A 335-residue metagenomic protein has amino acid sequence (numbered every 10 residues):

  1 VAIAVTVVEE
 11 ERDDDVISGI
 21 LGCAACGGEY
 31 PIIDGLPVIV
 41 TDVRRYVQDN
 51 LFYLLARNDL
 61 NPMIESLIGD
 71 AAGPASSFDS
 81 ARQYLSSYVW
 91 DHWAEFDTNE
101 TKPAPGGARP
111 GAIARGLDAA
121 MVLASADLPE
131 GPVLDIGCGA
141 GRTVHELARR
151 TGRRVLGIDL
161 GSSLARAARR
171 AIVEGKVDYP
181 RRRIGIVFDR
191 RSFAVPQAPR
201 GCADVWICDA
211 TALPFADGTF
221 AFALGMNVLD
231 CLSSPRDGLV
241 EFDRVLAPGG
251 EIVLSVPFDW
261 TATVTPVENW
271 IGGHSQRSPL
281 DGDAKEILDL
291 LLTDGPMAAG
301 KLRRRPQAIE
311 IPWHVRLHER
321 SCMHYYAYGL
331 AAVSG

Functional and structural regions predicted by a protein language model:
H92-P129: Conserved alpha-helix/loop element of class I SAM-dependent methyltransferases that forms part of the SAM/SAH-binding
A140-T151: Conserved SAM-binding loop of SAM-dependent methyltransferases across substrates and taxa, primarily the Class I
G161: Conserved SAM/SAH-binding beta-strand->alpha-helix loop
V173-C208: S-adenosyl-L-methionine
C208-A223: A short acidic, Gly/Pro-enriched loop at the edge of an enzyme's catalytic core that lines a small-molecule cofactor
R236-P248: A short glycine-rich, Lys/Arg-flanked "PGG" loop and its adjoining helix->strand segment in the class I
G250-P257: Conserved beta-strand signature within the Rossmann-like core of class I S-adenosyl-L-methionine
V264-P306: Conserved Class I S-adenosyl-L-methionine
